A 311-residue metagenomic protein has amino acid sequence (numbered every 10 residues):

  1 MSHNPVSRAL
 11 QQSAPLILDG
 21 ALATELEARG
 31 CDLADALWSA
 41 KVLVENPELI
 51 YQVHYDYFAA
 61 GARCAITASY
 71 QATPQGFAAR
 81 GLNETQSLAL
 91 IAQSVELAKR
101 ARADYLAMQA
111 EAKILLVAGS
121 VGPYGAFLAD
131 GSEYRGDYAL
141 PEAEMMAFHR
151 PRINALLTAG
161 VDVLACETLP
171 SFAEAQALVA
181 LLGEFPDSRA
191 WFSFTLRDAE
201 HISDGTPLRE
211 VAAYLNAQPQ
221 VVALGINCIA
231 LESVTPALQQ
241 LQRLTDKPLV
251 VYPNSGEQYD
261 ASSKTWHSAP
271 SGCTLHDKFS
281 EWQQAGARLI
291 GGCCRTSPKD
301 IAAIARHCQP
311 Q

Functional and structural regions predicted by a protein language model:
M1-Q311: Domain-level signal for soluble alpha/beta catalytic cores
